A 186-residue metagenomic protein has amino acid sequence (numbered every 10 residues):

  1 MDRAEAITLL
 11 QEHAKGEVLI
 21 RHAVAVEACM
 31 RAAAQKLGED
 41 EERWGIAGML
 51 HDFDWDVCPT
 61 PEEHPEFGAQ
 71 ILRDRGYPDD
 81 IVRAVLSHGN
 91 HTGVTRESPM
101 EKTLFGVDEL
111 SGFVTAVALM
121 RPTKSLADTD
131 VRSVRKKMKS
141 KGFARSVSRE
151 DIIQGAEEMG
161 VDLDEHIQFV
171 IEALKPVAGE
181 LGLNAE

Functional and structural regions predicted by a protein language model:
M1, E5, R21-A25, E63 (+6 more regions): Conserved active-site and cofactor/substrate-binding residues in soluble primary-metabolism enzymes
M1-T60: Acidic/His-rich, divalent-metal-binding segments that scaffold phosphate/diphosphate chemistry
I7, Q11, V24-E27, R31 (+6 more regions): Predominant activation on well-ordered alpha-helical scaffold segments within soluble catalytic domains
A14, V114, L126, R132-A185: C-terminal binding/interaction regions
L37-K141, I153: Divalent metal-dependent catalytic cores for phosphoryl transfer on phosphate-bearing substrates
